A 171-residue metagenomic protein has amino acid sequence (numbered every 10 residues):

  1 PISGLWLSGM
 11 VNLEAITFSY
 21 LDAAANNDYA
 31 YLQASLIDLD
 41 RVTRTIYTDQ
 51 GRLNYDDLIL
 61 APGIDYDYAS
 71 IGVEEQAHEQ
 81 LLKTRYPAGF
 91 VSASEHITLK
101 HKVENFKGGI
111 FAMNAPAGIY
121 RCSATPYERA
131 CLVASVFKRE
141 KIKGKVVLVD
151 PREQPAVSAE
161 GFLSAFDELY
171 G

Functional and structural regions predicted by a protein language model:
P1-A30, A117-E160: Beta1-alpha1 glycine-rich phosphate/pyrophosphate-binding loop at the start of Rossmann-like nucleotide-binding domains
F18, D22, Y47, H101 (+1 more regions): Replace "anionic and nucleotidyl ligands
A30-E128, L132-R139: FAD-binding core/adjacent interface of flavoenzyme oxidoreductases
L99, F111, V146-L148, F166: Generic structural hydrophobic/aromatic packing signal, biased to beta-strands
A159-G171: A glycine-rich helix N-cap at a beta->alpha junction
